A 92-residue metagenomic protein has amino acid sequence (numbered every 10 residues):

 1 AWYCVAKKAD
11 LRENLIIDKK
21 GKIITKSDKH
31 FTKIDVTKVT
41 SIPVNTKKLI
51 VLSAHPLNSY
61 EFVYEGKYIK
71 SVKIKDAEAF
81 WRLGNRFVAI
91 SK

Functional and structural regions predicted by a protein language model:
A1-K92: Membrane-proximal structural modules of membrane-associated proteins and complexes
